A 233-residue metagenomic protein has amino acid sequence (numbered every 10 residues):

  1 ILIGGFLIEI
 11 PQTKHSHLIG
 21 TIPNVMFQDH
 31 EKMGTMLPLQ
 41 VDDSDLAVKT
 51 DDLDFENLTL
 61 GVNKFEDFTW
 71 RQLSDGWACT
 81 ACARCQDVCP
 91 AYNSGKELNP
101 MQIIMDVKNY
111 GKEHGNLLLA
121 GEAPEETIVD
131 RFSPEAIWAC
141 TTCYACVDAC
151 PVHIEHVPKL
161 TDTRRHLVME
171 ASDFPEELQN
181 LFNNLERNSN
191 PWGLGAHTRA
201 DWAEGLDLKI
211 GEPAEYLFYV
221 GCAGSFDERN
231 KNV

Functional and structural regions predicted by a protein language model:
I1-L53, G61: Membrane-embedded alpha-helical bundles of multi-pass integral membrane proteins
I3-G4, L58, K64, V88 (+2 more regions): Sparse, context-dependent recognition of short Cys/His-centered cofactor- or disulfide-binding micro-motifs
G4-D29, L73-V88, Y92, D106-E113 (+5 more regions): Generic, well-ordered alpha-helical scaffold segments in large soluble proteins
G34-E97: Non-transmembrane accessory domains of multi-pass membrane transporters/channels
D51, L60-G61, I103, G121-A123: Short, flexible segments with low predicted structural confidence
D67-W70, G76, L98-Q102, G111-V233: Iron-sulfur-cluster electron-transfer modules
